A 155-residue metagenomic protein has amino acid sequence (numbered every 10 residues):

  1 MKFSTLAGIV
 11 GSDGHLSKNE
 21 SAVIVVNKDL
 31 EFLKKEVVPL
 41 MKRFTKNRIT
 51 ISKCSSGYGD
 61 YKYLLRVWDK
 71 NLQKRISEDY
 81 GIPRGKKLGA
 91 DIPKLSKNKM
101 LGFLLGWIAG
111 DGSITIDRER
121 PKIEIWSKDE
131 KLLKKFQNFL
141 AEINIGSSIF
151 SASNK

Functional and structural regions predicted by a protein language model:
M1-K155: Internal intein/HINT superfamily modules and their associated LAGLIDADG
